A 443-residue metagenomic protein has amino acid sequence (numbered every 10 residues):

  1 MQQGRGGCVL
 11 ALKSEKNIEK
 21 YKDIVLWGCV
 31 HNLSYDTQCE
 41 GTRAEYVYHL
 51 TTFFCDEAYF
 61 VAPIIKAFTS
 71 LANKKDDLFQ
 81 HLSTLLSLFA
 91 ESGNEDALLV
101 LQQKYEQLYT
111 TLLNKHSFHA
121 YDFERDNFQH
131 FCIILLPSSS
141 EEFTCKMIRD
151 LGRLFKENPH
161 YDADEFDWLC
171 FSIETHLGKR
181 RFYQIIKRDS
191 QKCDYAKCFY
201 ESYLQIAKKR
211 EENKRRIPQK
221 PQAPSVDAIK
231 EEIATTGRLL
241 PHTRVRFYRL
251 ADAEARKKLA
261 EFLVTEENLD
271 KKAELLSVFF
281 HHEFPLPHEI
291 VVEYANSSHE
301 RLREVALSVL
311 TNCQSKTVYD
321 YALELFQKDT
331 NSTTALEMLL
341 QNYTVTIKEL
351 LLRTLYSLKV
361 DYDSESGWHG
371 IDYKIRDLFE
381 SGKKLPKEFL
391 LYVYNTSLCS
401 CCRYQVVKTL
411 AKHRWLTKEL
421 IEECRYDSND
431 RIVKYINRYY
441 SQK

Functional and structural regions predicted by a protein language model:
M1-L26, A223-I229: N-terminal "cap/leader" segments of large eukaryotic alpha-helical scaffolds
G6-E15, H31-Y59, K66, S70 (+17 more regions): Structural detector for internal amphipathic alpha-helices that build alpha-solenoid repeat scaffolds
V25, C29-V30, I64-F68, L101 (+12 more regions): Buried hydrophobic core positions in alpha-solenoid tandem helical repeats
K209-I229, D252-L259, P285-L286, K316-V318 (+2 more regions): Repeat-mediated protein-protein interaction surfaces in helical alpha-solenoids
E266, S298, D329, L358-Y362 (+2 more regions): Alpha-helical junction/boundary sensor with strong preference for TPR arrays
